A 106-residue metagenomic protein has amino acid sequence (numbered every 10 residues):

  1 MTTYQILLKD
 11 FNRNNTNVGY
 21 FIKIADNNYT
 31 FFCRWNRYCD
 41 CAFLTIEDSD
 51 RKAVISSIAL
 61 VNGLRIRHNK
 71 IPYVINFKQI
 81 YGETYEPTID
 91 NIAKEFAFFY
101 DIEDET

Functional and structural regions predicted by a protein language model:
M1-F32: Short, charged/polar N-terminal "headpieces" of proteins
N12, N28, R37-C39, D50 (+1 more regions): Residues that cap or initiate secondary-structure elements
V18-Y20, A42, F96: Short beta-strand/loop motifs in extracellular/secreted proteins, especially within beta-sandwich accessory domains
I24-D40, I89-D90: Short, surface-exposed loop and linker segments with low hydrophobicity and enrichment for Pro/Ser/Thr
W35-E83: Acidic, aromatic-enriched beta-alpha/helix-loop junctions
F77-T106: C-terminal low-complexity, charged extensions that often adopt amphipathic alpha-helices
